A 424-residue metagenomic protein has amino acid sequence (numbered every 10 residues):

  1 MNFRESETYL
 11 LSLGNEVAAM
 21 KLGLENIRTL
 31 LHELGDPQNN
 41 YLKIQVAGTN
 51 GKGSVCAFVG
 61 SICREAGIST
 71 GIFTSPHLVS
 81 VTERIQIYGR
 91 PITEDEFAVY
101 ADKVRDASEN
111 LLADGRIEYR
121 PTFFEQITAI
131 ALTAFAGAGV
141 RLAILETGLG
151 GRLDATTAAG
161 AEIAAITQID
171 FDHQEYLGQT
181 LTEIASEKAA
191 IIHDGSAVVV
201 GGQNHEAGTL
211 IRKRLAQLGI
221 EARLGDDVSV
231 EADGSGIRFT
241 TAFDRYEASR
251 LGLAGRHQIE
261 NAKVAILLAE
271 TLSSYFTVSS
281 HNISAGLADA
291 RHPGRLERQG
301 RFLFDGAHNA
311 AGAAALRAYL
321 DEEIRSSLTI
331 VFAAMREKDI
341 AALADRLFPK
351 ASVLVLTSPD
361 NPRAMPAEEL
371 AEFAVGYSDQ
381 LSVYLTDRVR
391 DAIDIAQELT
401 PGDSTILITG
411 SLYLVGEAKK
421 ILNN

Functional and structural regions predicted by a protein language model:
M1-G48, S54-A66, F73, L112-E118: Short functional linear segments
L24, H32, D36-N39, E65-A159 (+1 more regions): ATP-dependent carboxylate-amine ligase catalytic core
V59, R152-E162, K419-N423: Short Gly/Thr/Asp-enriched flexible loops that form oxyanion-binding sites at enzyme active sites
F73-T74, G201-G202, R214-D233, L251-G255 (+5 more regions): Beta-strand->loop->alpha-helix junctions that form or flank phosphate-binding loops in nucleotide-handling enzymes
L111-G115, G139-E146, A161-A248, A262 (+1 more regions): Acidic, Mg2+-coordinating active-site environments of NTP-dependent enzymes
G137, L142-T147, D154-A165, I169-H173 (+2 more regions): Nucleotide phosphate-binding/pyrophosphate-handling subdomain across enzymes that bind or process nucleotide phosphates
N204-G219, D233-S235, F302, A310 (+1 more regions): C-terminal helical cap/extension that packs against the catalytic core of soluble nucleotide-cofactor enzymes
S411: Active-site-proximal loop/hinge segments that shape catalytic or ion-binding/gating pockets
